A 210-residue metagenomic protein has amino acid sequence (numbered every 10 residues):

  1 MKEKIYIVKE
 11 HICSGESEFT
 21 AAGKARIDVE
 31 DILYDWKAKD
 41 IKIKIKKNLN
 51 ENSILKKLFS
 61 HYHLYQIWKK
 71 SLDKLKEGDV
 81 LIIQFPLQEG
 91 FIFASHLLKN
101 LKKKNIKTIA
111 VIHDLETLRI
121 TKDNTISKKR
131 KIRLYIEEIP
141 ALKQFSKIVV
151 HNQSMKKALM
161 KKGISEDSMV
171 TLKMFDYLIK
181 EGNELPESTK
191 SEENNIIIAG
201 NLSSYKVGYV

Functional and structural regions predicted by a protein language model:
M1-K47: N-terminal subdomain of nucleotide-sugar transferases
I43-I67, I82-L87: A short, charged, and often flexible helix/loop element on the N-terminal side of the glycosyltransferase catalytic
S60, S71-A94, N105-I109: Short N-terminal targeting/anchoring amphipathic segment
V80-I82, L101-K122: Active-site proximal beta-strand in glycosyltransferases
K99-K103, S127-I148: Membrane-proximal helix-turn-helix segments that form the acceptor-binding/catalytic region of lipid-linked
K143-S168: A short, active-site helix/loop in glycosyltransferases that binds the activated sugar's phosphate group
S154, M174-F175: Carbohydrate-associated surface elements
K180-V210: Conserved catalytic-core segment of nucleotide-activated headgroup transferases in glycan assembly
